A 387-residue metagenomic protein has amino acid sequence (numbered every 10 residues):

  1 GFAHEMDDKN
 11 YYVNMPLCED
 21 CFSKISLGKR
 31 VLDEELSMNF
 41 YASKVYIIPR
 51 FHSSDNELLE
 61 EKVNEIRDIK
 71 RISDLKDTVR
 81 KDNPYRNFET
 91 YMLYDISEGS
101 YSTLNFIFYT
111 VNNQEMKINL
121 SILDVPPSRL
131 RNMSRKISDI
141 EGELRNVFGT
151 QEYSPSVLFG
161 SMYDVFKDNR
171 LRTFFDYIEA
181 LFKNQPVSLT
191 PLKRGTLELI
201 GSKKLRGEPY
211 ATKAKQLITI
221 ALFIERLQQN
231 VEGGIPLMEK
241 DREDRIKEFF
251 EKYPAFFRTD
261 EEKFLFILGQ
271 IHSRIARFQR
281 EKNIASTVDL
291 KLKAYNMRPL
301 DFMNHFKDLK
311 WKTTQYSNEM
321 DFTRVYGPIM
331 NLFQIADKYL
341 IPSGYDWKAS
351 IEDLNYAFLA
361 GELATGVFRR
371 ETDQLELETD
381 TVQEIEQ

Functional and structural regions predicted by a protein language model:
G1-H4: Short Cys/His-rich Zn2+-coordinating modules
M6-S23: Short beta-strand-alpha-helix junction that forms the catalytic/metal-binding core of metal-dependent nuclease domains
E19-D33: Extended Lys/Arg-rich polyanion-binding regions
G28, E34-Q387: Extended alpha-helical scaffolding segments
